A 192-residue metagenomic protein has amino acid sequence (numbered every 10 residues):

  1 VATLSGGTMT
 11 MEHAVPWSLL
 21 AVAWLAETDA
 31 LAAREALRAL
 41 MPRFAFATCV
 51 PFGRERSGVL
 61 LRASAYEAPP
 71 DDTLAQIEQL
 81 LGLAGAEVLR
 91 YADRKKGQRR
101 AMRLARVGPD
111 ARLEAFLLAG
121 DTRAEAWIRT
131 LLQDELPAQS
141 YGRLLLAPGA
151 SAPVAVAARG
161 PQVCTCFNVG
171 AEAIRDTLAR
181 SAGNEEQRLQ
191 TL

Functional and structural regions predicted by a protein language model:
A2-A158: C-terminal catalytic lobe of FAD-dependent flavoproteins
A147-P161, V169-L192: Ferredoxin-type iron-sulfur electron-transfer modules in oxidoreductases and energy-metabolism complexes
C164: Short cysteine-rich clusters marking metal-coordination/redox-active sites
